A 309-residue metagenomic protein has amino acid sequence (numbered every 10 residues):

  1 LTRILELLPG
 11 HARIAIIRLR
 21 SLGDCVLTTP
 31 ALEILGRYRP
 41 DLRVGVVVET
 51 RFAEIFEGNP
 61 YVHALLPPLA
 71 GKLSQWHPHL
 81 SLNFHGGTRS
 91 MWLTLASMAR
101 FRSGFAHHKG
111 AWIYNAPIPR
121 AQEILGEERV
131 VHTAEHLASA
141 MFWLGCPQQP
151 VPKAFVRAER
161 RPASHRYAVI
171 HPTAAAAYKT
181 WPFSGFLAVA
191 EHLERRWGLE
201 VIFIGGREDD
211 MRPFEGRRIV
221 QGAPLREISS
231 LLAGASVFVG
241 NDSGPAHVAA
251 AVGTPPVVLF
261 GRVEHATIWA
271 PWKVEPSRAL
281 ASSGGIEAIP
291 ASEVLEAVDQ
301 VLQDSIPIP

Functional and structural regions predicted by a protein language model:
L1-P309: Catalytic machinery of carbohydrate-active enzymes, primarily nucleotide-sugar-dependent glycosyltransferases
